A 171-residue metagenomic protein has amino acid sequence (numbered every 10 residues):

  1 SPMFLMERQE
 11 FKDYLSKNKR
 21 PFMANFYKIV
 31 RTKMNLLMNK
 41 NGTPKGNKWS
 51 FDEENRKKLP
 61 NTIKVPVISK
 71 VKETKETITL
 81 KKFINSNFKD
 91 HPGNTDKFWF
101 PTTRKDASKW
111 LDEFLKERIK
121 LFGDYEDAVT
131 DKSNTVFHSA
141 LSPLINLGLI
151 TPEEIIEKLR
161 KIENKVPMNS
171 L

Functional and structural regions predicted by a protein language model:
S1-F100: Beta-rich, aromatic/charged-enriched effector core domains that present basic-aromatic interfaces for binding
K58-L171: Catalytic cores of enzymes that engage adenine nucleotides and/or redox cofactors via long glycine-rich, Lys/Arg/His
